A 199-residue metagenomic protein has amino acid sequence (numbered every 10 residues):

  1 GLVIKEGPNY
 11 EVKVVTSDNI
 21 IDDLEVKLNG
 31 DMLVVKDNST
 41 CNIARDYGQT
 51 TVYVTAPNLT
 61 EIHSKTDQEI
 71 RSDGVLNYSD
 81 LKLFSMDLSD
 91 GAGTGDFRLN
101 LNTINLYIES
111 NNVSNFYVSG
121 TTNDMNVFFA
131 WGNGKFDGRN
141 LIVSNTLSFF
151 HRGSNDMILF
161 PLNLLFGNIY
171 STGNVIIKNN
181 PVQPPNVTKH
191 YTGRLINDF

Functional and structural regions predicted by a protein language model:
G1-L33: Start-of-domain marker
G1-V3, V52, L59-F199: Extended, compositionally simple hydrophobic/Ser/Thr-rich segments that build repetitive fibrous architectures
P8-Y10, D22, D31, T50 (+3 more regions): Envelope-exposed proteins and targeting segments
Y10-I20, N42-A44, I62, Y107-I108: Short, solvent-exposed secondary-structure boundary motifs
I21, E25, S39, K65-E69: Low-complexity, intrinsically disordered segments exposed to solvent
E25-V26, V34, Y53, K82: Soluble periplasmic/extracytoplasmic beta-strand elements of cell-envelope proteins
D37-P57: Glycine/small-residue-rich loop that forms an oxyanion/phosphate-binding "nest" at active or ligand-binding sites
